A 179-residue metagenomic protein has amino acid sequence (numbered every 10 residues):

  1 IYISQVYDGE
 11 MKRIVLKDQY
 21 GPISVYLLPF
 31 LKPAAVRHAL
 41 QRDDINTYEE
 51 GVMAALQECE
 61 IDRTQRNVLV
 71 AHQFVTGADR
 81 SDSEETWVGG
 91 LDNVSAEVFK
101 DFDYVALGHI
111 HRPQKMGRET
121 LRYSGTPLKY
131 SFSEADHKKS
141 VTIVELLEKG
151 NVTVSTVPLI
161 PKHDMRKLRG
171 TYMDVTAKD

Functional and structural regions predicted by a protein language model:
I1-D179: Extended recognition/assembly regions associated with phosphoester-bond processing machinery
